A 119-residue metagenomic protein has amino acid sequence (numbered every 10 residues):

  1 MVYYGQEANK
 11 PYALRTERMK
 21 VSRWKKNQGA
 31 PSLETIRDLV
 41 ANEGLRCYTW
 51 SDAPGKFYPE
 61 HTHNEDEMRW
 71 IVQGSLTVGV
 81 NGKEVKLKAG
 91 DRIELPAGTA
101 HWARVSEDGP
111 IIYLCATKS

Functional and structural regions predicted by a protein language model:
M1-T49, P59: A short, N-terminal "cap"/entry segment at the start of jelly-roll beta-barrel domains of the cupin/DSBH fold
R37-L39, F57-H63, R104-S106: Short histidine-centered beta-strand/loop micro-motifs that create catalytic or ligand/metal-coordination sites
E43-G44, P54-E65, S119: Short beta-strand/loop turn elements enriched in aromatics
Y48, F57-Y58, G74-G79: Short beta-strand segments in beta-sandwich/barrel cores
D52, H63-V78: Short, conserved beta-strand element in jelly-roll/cupin
S75-T77, E84, A100, P110: Structural motif
G82-A97: Short acidic-glycine-tyrosine-enriched beta hairpin
A97-S119: Ligand-binding loop in jelly-roll beta-barrel domains
